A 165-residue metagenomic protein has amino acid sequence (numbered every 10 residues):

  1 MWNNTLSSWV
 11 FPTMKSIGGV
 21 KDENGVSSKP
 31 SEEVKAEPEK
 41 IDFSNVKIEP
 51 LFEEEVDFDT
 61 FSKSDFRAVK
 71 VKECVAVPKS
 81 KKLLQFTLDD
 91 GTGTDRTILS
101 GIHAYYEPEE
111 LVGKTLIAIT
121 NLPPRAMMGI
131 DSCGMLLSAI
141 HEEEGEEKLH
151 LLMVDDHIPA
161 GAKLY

Functional and structural regions predicted by a protein language model:
W2-Y165: Phosphate-backbone binding interfaces of nucleic-acid-interacting proteins
